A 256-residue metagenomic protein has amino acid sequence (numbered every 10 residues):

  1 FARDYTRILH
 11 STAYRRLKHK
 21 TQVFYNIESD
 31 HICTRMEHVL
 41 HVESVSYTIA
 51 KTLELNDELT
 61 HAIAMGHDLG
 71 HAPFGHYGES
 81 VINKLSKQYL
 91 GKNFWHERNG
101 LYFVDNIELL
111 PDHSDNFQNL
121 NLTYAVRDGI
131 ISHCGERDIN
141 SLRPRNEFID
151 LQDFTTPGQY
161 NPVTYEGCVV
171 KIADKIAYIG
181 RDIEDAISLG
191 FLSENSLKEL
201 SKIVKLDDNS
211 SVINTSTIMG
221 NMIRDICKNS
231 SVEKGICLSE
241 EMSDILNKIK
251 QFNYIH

Functional and structural regions predicted by a protein language model:
F1-I49, N93, R98-N99, F103-H256: Histidine-centered, transition-metal-coordinating active-site segments
Y47-L59, Q88: Short pre-active-site segment immediately N-terminal to the catalytic Zn-binding motif
N56-H61, V163-Y165: Short hydrophobic "helix-edge" motifs at membrane interfaces and signal-peptide entry regions
T60-M65, K171: Short alpha-helical catalytic segment bearing the HExxH-like zincin motif of zinc-dependent metalloproteases
G66-F74, A177: Short active-site segment of divalent metal-dependent hydrolases/proteases that encodes the spacing between
F74-Y77, S141-R143: Short acidic, glycine/serine/threonine-rich loops at helix termini
G75-Q88: A glycine- and small-aliphatic-rich helix-loop capping segment at beta-alpha/alpha-beta transitions that lines
